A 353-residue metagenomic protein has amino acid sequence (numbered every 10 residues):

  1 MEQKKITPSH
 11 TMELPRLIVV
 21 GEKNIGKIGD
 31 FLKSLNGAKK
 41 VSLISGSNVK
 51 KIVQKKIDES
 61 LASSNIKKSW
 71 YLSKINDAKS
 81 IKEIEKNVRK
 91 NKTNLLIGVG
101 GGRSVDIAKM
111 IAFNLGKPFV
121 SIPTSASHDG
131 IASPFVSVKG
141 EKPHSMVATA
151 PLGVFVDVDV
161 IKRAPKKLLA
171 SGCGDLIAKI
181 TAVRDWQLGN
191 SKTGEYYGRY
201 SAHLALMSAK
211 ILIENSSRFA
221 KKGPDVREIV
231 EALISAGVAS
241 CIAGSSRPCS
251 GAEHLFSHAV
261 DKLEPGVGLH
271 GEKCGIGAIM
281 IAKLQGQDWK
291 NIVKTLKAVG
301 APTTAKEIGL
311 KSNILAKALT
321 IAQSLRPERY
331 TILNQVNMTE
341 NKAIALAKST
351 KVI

Functional and structural regions predicted by a protein language model:
M1-L95: ATP/NTP phosphate-donor binding region
E2-K5, S9-T11, L176, G286-I353: C-terminal charged capping/lid subdomain of soluble metabolic enzymes
H10-M12, L35-N36, V88-N91, A112 (+6 more regions): Solvent-exposed alpha-helices and their adjacent loops that cap or buttress functional pockets in soluble metabolic
R16, N114-S208: A glycine/threonine-rich phosphate-anchoring loop and its flanking beta-alpha core in nucleotide/phosphate-binding
K51-V53, R103-K109, H128-I131, C249: Short glycine/serine/threonine-rich phosphate/pyrophosphate-binding segments that cradle anionic phosphate groups
V88-I111, L115-A126: A short, small-residue-rich loop immediately preceding and capping a beta-strand
R199-L310: Active-site segments that bind and position negatively charged phosphate/pyrophosphate groups
